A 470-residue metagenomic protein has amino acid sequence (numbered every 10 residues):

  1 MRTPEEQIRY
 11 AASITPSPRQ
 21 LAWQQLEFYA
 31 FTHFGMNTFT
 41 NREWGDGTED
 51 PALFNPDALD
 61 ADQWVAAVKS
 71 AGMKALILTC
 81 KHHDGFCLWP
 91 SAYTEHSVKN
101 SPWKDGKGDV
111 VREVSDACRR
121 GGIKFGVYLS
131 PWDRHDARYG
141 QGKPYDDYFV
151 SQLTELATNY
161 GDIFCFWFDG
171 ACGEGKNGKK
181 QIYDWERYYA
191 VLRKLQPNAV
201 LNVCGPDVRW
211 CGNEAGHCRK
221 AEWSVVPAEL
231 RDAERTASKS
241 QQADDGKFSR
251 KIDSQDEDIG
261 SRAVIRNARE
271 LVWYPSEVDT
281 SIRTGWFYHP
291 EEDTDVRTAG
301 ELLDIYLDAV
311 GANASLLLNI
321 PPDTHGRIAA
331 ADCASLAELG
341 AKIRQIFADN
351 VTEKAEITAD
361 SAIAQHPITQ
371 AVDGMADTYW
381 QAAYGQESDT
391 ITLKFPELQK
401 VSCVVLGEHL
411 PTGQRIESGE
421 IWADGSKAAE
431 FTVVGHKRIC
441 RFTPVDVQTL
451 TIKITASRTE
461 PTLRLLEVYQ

Functional and structural regions predicted by a protein language model:
M1-E387, L393, V405-G407, Q414 (+5 more regions): Mature catalytic domains of secreted/periplasmic carbohydrate-active enzymes
S388, P396-C403, V447: Extended extracellular/luminal ectodomain segments enriched in beta-structured repeat modules
L398, G425-S426: Short loop segments at secondary-structure junctions
L398-K400, P411, S457: Short, surface-exposed acidic/glycine-rich loop or hinge patches that mediate macromolecular interfaces
V401, I416-S418, T449: Exposed beta-strand and adjacent loop surfaces of beta-rich binding modules that mediate intermolecular recognition
V447-K453: Extracellular beta-strand ligand-recognition surfaces/modules
R458-Q470: Edge beta-strands of jelly-roll/beta-sandwich modules across compartments, strongly enriched in secreted/luminal
